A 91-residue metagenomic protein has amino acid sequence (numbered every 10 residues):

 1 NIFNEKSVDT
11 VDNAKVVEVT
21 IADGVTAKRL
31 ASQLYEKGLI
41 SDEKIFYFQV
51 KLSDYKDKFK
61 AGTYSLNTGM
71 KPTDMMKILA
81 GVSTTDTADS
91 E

Functional and structural regions predicted by a protein language model:
N1-E91: Conserved catalytic or metal-liganding residues and their short signature motifs at active sites of enzymes
